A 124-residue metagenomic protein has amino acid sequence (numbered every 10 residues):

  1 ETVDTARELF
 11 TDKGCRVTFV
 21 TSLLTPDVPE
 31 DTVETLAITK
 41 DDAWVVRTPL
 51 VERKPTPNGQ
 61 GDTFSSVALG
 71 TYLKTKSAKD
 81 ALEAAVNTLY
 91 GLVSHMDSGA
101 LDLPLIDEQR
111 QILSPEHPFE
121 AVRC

Functional and structural regions predicted by a protein language model:
E1, W44-V45, T75, M96: Domain-wide signal for the mature, well-folded portions of proteins, strongly enriched in nucleus-encoded organellar
E1-A43, R53: Conserved phosphate/ATP/ADP-binding segment of small-molecule kinases
D4, T48-L50, E108: Short, basic, helix/turn surface patches
T5-L9, V67, T71, D80 (+1 more regions): Alpha-helical scaffold segments in soluble metabolic enzymes
G14, S22-L23, G59-G61, T75 (+1 more regions): Glycine-centered flexibility sites
W44-N58: Short pre-catalytic strand/loop immediately N-terminal to key active-site residues, enriched for Gly-Thr
K54-A78, L82: Short, small-residue alpha-helix embedded
K79-C124: Charged C-terminal helix
